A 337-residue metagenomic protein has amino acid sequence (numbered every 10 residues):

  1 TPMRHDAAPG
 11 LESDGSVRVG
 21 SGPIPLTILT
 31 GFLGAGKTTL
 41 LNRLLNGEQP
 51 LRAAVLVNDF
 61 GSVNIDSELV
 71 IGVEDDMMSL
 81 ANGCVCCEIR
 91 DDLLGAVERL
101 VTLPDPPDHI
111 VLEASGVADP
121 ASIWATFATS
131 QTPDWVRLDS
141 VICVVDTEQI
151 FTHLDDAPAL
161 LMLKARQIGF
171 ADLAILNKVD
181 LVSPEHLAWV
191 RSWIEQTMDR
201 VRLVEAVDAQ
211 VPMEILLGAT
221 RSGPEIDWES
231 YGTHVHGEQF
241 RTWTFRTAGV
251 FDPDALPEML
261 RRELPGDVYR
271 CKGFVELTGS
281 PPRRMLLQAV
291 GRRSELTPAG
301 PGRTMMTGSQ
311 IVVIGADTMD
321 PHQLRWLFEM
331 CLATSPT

Functional and structural regions predicted by a protein language model:
P2-R18, R166-S309, D317-T337: C-terminal accessory "lid"/substrate-recognition subdomains
R4-D6, E12-K164: Nucleotide-state-sensitive switch-loop elements of NTP-binding domains
